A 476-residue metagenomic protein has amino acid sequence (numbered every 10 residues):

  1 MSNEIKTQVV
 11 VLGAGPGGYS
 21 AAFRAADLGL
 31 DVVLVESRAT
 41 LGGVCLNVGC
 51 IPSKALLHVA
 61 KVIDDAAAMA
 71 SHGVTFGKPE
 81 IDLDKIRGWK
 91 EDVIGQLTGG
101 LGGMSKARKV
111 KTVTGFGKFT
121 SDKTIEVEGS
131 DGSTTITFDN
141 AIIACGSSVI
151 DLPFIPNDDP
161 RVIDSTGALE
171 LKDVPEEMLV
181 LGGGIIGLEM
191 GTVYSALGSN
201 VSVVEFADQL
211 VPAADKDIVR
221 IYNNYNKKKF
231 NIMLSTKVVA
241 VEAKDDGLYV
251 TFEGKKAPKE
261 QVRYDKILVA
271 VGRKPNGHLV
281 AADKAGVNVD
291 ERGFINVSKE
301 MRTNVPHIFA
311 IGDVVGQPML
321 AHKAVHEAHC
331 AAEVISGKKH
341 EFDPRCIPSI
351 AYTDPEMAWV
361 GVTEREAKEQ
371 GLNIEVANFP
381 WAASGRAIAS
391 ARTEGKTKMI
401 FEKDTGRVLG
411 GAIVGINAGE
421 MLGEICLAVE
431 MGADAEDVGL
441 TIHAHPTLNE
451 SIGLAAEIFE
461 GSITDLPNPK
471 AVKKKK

Functional and structural regions predicted by a protein language model:
S2-T7, F23-D31, E36-V174, A207-V211 (+7 more regions): Glycine-rich flavin
N3-G15, V174-G184: Beta1/beta-strand and adjacent pyrophosphate-binding region of the FAD-binding site in flavoprotein oxidoreductases
V10-G17, A21, A26-R38, V44 (+5 more regions): Flexible, glycine-rich terminal cap/loop adjacent to redox cofactors in electron-transfer oxidoreductases
V10-L12, G117, I136-G146, V180-L181 (+2 more regions): Short hydrophobic core segments
G17-A21, V44, V162, G187-M190 (+3 more regions): Short glycine/serine/threonine-rich phosphate/pyrophosphate-binding segments that cradle anionic phosphate groups
D158-P175, Q261-I335: FAD-site-proximal beta/loop scaffold in flavoenzymes
K172-A214, L320: Rossmann-like NAD(P)H-binding beta-loop-alpha module
